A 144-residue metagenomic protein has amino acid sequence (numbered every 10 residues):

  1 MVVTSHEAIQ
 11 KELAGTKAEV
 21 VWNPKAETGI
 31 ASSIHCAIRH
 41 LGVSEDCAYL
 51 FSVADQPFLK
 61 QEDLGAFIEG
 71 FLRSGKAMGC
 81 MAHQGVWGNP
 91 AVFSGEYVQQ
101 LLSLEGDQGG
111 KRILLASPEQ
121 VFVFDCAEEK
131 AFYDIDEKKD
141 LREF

Functional and structural regions predicted by a protein language model:
M1-A54, F58-W87, G95, E119-E128: Nucleotide and nucleotide-moiety/phosphate-recognizing core
G29, G88, G106-G110: Glycine-centered flexibility motif
N89-F93, Y133-I135: Short glycine- and hydrophobic/aromatic-rich loop-to-beta-strand nucleating segment in the catalytic cores
Q99, S103-F144: Conserved alpha/beta core of the MobA/IspD/sugar-nucleotide pyrophosphorylase nucleotidyltransferase superfamily
